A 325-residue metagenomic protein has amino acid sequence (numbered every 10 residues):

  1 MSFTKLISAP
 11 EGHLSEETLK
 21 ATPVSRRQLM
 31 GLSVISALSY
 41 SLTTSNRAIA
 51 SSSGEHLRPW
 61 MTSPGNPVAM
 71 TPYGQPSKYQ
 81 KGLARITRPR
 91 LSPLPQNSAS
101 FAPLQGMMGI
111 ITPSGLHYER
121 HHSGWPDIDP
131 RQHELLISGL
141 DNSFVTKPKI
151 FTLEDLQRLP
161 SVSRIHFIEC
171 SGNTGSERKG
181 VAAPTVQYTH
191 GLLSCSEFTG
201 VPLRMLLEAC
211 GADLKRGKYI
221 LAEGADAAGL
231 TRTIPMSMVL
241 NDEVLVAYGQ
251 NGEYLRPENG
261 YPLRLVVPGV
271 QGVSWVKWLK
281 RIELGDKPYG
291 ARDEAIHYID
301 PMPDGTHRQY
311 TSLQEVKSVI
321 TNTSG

Functional and structural regions predicted by a protein language model:
M1-Q28, S36, Y40-L42, I49-S51: N-terminal secretory signal peptides
T4, S25-R26, N46, L57 (+2 more regions): Short, intrinsically disordered low-complexity segments
S51-G325: Structured, non-membrane catalytic/scaffold regions adjacent to prosthetic-group chemistry
